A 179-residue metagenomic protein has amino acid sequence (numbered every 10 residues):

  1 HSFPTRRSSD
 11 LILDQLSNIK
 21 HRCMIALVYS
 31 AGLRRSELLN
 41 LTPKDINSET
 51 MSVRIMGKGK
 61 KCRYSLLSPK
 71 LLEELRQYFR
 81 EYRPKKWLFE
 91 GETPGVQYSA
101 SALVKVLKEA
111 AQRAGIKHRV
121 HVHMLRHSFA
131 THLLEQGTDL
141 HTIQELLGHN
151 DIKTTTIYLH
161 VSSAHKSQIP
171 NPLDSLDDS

Functional and structural regions predicted by a protein language model:
H1-T5: Single conserved hydrophobic/aromatic residue that forms the stacking wall/gate of nucleotide- or nucleobase-binding
R6-S179: Conserved catalytic core of the tyrosine transesterase superfamily
